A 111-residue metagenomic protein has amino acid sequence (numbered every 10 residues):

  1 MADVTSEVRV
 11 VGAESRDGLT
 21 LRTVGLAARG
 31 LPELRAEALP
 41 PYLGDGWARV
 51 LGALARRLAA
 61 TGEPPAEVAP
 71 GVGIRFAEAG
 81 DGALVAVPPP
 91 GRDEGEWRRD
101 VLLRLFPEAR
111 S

Functional and structural regions predicted by a protein language model:
M1-S111: Acidic, proline/glycine-rich low-complexity IDRs
